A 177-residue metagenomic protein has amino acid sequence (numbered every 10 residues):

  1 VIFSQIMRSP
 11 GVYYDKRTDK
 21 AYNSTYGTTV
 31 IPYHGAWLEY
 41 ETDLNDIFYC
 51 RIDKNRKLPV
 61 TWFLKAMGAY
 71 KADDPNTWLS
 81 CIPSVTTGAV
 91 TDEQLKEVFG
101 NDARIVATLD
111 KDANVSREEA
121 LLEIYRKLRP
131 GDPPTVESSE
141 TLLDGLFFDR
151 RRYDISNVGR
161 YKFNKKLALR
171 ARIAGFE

Functional and structural regions predicted by a protein language model:
V1-E177: N-terminal non-catalytic structural scaffold regions of very large proteins
